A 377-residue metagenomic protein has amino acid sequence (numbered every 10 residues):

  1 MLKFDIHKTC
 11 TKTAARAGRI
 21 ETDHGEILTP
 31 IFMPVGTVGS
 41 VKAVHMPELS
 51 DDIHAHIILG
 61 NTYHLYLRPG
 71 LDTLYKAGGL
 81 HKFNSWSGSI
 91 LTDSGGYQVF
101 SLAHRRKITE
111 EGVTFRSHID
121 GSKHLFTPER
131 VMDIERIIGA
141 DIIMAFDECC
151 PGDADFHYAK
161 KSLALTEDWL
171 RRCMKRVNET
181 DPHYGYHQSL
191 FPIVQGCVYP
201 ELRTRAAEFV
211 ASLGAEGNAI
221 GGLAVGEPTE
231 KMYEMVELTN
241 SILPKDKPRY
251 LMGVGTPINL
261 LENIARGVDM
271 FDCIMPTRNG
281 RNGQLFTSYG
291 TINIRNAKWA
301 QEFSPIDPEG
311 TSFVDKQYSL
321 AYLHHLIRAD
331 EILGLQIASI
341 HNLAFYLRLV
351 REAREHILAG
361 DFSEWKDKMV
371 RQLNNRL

Functional and structural regions predicted by a protein language model:
M1-H183, A297-A300: Non-catalytic, usually N-terminal nucleic-acid engagement modules in DNA/RNA processing proteins
M1-R19, I27-P34, K42-A43, D147-D153 (+1 more regions): C-terminal extensions of enzymes
D23, S288, L358: Short, ordered coil/turn segments that flank beta-strands lining enzyme active or ligand-binding pockets
G25, I58, D93, E135 (+5 more regions): Conserved, mostly hydrophobic/aromatic
R130, I134-I137, K161, L165-R172 (+5 more regions): A non-catalytic, amphipathic alpha-helix used as a structural packing/dimerization or gating element in enzyme scaffolds
G139, L170, M174-V177, D181 (+4 more regions): Structural signal for hydrophobic packing residues in well-ordered secondary-structure cores of soluble enzyme domains
G152-F156, K160, G217-L223, I332-L335: Glycine- and acidic
A164, R176, T180, G185-I306: Glycine-rich phosphate/ribose-binding loops and adjacent secondary-structure elements that form binding surfaces
